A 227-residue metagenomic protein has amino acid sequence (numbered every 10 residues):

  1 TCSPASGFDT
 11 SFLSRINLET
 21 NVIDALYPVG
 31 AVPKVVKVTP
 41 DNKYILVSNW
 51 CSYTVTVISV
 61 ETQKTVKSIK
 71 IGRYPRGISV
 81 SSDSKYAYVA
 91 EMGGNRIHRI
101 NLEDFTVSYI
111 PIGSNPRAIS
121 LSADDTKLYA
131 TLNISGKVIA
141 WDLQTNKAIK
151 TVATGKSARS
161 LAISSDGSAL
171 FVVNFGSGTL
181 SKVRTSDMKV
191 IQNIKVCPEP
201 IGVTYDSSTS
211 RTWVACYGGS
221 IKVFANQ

Functional and structural regions predicted by a protein language model:
T1-Q227: Predominantly soluble domains enriched in secretory-pathway, periplasmic, or organellar proteins
